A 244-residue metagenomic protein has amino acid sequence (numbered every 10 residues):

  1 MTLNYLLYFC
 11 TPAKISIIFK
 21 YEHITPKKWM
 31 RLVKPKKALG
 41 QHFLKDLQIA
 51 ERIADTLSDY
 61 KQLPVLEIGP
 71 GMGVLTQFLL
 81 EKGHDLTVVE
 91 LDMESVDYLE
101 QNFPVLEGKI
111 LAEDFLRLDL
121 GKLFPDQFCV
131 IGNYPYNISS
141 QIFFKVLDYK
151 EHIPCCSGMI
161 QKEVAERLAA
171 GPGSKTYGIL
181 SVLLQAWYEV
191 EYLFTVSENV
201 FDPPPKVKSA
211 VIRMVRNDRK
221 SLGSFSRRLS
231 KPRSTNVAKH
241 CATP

Functional and structural regions predicted by a protein language model:
N4-Y5: Long, low-complexity, intrinsically disordered N-terminal extensions of eukaryotic proteins, enriched
Y8, K14-P232: Catalytic cores of RNA-modifying enzymes
P232-P244: C-terminal lobe and adjacent flexible extensions of AdoMet/dcAdoMet transferase-like proteins
